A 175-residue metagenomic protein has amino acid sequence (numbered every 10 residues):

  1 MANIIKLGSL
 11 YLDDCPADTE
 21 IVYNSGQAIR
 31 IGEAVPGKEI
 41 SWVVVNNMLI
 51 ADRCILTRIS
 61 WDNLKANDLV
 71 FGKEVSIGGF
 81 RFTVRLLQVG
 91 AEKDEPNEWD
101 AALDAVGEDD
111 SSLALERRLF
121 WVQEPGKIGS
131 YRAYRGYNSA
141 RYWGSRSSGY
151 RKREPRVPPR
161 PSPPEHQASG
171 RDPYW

Functional and structural regions predicted by a protein language model:
M1-D52: GGW-centered surface loops in extracellular recognition modules
M1-L12, I55-T57, A66-W175: C-terminal, surface-exposed recognition/capping segments
A17, I21-V22, E33, S60 (+3 more regions): Generic marker of "main functional regions" within proteins
V44-N67: Aromatic- and glycine-enriched beta-alpha-beta binding-site module
